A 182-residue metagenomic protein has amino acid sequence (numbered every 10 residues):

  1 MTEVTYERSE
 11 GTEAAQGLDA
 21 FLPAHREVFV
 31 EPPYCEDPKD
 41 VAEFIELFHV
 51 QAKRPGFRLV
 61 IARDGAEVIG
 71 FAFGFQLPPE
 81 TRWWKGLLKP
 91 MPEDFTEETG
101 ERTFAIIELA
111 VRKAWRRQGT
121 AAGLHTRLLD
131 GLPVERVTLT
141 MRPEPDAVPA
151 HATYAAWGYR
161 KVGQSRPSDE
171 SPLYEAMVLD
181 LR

Functional and structural regions predicted by a protein language model:
M1-D19, E27: Conserved N-terminal entry element of GNAT/NAT acetyltransferase domains
F21-K39: Helix-loop element at the rim of GNAT/NAT acetyltransferase active sites that forms part of the acceptor-substrate
E46-I61, L77-W84, A105: A short helix-loop-beta-strand connector motif used in the catalytic cores of GNAT acetyltransferases and, in some
G56-A72: Conserved beta-hairpin
F73-E108, D169: Conserved acyl-donor/pantetheine-binding loop and adjacent beta-alpha core of acyl/acetyltransferases and related
T103-F104, D130-E144: Conserved GNAT acetyl-CoA-binding A-motif
I106-K113, R117-G131, A152-A156: Conserved acetyl-CoA-binding loop-helix of GNAT-fold acetyltransferases
M141-A147, G163-R182: C-terminal "cap" of GNAT-fold acetyltransferases
